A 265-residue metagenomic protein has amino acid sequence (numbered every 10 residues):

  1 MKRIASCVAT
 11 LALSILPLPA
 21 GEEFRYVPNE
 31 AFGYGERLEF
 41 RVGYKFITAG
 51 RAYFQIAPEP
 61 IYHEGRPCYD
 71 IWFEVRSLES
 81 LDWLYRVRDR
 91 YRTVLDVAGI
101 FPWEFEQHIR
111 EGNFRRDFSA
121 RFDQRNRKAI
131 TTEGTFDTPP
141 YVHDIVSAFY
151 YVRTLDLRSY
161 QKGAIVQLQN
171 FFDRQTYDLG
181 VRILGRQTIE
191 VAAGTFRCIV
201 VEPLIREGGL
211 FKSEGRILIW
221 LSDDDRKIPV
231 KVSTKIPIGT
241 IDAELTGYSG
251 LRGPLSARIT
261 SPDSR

Functional and structural regions predicted by a protein language model:
M1-I4: Positively charged n-region of N-terminal signal peptides that target proteins for export
S6-L16: Bacterial N-terminal signal peptides
V8, V142, Y151-V152, Q161 (+2 more regions): Compositionally biased, intrinsically disordered low-complexity regions enriched in proline and serine
S14-I15, V75, P140-Y141: Alpha-helical interaction segments
I15-P17, D137, T260: Selective for proline/serine-rich intrinsically disordered segments in cytosolic/nuclear regulatory regions
G21-Q124, R158-R265: Acidic, serine/threonine-rich low-complexity disordered tracts
F114-D156: Hydrophobic, well-structured mid-protein blocks that either form specific transmembrane helices
